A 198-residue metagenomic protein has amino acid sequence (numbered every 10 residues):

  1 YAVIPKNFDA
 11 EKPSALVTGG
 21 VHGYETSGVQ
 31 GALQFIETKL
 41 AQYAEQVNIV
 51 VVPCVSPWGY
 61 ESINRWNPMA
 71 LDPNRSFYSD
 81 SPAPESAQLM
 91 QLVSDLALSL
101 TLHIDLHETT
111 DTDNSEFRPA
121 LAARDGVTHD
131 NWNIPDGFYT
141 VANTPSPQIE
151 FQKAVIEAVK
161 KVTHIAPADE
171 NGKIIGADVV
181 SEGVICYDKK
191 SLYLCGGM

Functional and structural regions predicted by a protein language model:
Y1, S79-A83, L192-M198: Metal-centered catalytic cores of metalloenzymes
Y1-E11: Short beta-strand-to-loop junctions in surface cap/lid or active-site-entrance loops
V3-P5, T18, C54: Acidic/polar N-terminal loop/beta-strand segments that form early-domain functional surfaces
E11-P13, T26-K153, K173, A177: Active-site/substrate-binding loop(s) of hydrolase catalytic cores
A15-V21: Short glycine-rich or small-residue beta-strand-to-loop segments that form or flank ligand, phosphate, metal/Fe-S
L100, I165-A166: Short, structured loop/turn "capping" segments at alpha-beta junctions
A154-V162: Generic non-transmembrane alpha-helical segments
D169-M198: Active-site-adjacent mobile loop/cap segments within catalytic or ligand-binding domains
